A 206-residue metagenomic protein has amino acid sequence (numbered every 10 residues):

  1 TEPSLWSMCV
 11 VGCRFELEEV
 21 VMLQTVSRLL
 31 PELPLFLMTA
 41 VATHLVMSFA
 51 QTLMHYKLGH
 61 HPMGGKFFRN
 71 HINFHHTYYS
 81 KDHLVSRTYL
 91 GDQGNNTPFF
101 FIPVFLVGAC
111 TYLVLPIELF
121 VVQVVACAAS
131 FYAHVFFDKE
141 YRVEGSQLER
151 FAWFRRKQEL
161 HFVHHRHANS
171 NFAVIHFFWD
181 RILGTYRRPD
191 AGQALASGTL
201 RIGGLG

Functional and structural regions predicted by a protein language model:
T1-P3: Ala/Thr-enriched low-complexity intrinsically disordered regions
C9-L33: Short, strongly hydrophobic alpha-helical membrane anchors
L17, L35, C110-V114: Long, contiguous secondary-structure blocks with strong helical propensity
M22-S27, A42, A50-M54, L58-G59: N-terminal first transmembrane alpha-helix
E32-F36, I117-F120: Membrane-helix interface segments
L37-V41, V124: Hydrophobic alpha-helical transmembrane segments
M47-G203: Membrane-embedded catalytic scaffold of the fatty acid hydroxylase/desaturase
